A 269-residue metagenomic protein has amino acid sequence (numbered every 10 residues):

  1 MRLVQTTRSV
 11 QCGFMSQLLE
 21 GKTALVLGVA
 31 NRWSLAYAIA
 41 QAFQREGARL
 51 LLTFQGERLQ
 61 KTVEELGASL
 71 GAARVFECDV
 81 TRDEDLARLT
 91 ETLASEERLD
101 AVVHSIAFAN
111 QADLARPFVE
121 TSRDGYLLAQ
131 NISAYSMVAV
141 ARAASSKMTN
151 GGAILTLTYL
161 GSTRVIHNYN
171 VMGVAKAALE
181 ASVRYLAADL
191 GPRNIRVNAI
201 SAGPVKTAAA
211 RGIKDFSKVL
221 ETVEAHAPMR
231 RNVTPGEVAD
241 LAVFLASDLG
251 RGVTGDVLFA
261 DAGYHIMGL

Functional and structural regions predicted by a protein language model:
V4-G125, G212: Short-chain dehydrogenase/reductase
G28-Y37, A107-S145, N150-P192, P204-K206 (+2 more regions): Catalytic loop of short-chain dehydrogenase/reductase
F43, L190, L245: Aromatic pocket-lining residues of Rossmann-like dinucleotide-binding sites
E64, P192, A202-A227, E237 (+1 more regions): A glycine/serine/threonine-rich, flexible loop-to-helix segment that serves as the NAD(P) cofactor-binding "lid"
G191, R196, V253-G255: Short, small/polar-rich loop/turn modules that mediate ligand/substrate recognition or access, typified
R196-K206, A246, F259-D261: Conserved SDR Rossmann-fold cofactor-binding beta-strand/turn motif
A227-V238, L249: A conserved structural motif in NAD(P)-dependent oxidoreductases
V243, T254-L269: Short C-terminal tail/terminal secondary-structure segment of NAD(P)H-dependent dehydrogenase/reductase domains
